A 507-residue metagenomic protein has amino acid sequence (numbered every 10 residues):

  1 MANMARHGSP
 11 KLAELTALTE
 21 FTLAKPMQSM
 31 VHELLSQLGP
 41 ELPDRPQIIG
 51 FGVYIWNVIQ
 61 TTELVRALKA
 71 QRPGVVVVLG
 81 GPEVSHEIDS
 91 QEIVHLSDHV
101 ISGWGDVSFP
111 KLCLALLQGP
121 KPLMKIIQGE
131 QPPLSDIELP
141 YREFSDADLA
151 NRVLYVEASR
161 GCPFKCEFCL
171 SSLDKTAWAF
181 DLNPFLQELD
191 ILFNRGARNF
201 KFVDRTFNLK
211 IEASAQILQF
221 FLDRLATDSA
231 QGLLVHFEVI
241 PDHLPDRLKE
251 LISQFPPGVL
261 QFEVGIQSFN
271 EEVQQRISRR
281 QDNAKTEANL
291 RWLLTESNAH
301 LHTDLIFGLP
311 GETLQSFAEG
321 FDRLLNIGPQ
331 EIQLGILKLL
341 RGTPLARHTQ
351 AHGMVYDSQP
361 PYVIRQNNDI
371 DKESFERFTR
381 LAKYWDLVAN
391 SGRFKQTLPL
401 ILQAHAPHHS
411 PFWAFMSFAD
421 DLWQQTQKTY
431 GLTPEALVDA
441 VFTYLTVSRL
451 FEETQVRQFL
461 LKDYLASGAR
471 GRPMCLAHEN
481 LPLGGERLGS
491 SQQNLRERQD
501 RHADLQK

Functional and structural regions predicted by a protein language model:
M1, L34-Q37, Q60, L64 (+7 more regions): A general structural detector for well-ordered alpha-helical segments in enzyme core domains, enriched
M1-L186, I191-R195: Acidic, low-complexity intrinsically disordered segments
N3, H7, A67-Q71, L96 (+8 more regions): Alpha-helical structural signal in soluble globular domains
P10-L12, I48-G50, L186, I191-V203 (+3 more regions): Conserved C-terminal portion of the radical SAM core fold that forms the substrate/S-adenosylmethionine-binding
L35, L42-R45, A382-K507: Radical SAM enzyme core and accessory elements
C113-L114, I137, S214-A215, L248-K249 (+1 more regions): Short aromatic-enriched loop/helix-cap "lid" or pocket-rim segments at secondary-structure transitions that line
L139-S297: Radical SAM [4Fe-4S] cluster-binding motif and immediate context
